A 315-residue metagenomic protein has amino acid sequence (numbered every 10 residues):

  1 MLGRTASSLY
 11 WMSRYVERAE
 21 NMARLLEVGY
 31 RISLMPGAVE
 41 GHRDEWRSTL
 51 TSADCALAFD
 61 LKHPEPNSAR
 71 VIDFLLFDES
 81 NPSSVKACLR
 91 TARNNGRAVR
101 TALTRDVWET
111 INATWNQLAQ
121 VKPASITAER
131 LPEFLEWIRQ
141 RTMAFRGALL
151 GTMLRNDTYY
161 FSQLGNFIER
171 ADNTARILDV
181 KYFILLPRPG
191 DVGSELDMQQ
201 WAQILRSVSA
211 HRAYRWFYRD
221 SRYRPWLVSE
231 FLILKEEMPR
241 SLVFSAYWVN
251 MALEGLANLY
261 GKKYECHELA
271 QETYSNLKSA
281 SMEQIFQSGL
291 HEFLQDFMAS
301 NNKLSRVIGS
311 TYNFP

Functional and structural regions predicted by a protein language model:
M1-P315: Alpha-helical transmembrane segments and their helix-helix packing motifs
